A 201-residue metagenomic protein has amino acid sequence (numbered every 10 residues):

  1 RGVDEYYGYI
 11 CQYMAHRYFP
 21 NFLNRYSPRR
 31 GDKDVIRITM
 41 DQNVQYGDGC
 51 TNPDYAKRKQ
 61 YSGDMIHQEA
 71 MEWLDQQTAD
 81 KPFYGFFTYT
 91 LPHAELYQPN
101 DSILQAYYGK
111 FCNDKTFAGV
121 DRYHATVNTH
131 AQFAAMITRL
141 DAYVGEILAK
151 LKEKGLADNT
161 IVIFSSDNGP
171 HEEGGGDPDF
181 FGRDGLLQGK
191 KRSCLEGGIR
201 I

Functional and structural regions predicted by a protein language model:
Y6, I10-I201: Active-site-proximal cap/lid insertion segments
